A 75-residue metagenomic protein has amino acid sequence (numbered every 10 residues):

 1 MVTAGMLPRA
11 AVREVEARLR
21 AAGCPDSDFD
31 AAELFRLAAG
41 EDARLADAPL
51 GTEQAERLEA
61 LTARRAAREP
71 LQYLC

Functional and structural regions predicted by a protein language model:
M1-D26: Non-catalytic nucleic-acid substrate-recognition regions in nucleic-acid-modifying enzymes
D28, E33-C75: Conserved AdoMet
